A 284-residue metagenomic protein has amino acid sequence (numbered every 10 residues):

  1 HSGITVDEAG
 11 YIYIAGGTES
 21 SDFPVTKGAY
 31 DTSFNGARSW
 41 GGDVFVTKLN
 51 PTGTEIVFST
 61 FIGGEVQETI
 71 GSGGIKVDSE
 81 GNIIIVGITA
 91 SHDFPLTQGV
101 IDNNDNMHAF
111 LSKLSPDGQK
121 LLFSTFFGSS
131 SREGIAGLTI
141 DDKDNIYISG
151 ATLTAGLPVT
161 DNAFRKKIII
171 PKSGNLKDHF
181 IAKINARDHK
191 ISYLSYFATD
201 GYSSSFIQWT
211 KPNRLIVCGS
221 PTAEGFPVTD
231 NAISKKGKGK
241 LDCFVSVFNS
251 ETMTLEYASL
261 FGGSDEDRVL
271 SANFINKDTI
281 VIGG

Functional and structural regions predicted by a protein language model:
H1-G284: A sequence-level/structural motif corresponding to short, flexible coil/turn segments enriched in small polar residues
